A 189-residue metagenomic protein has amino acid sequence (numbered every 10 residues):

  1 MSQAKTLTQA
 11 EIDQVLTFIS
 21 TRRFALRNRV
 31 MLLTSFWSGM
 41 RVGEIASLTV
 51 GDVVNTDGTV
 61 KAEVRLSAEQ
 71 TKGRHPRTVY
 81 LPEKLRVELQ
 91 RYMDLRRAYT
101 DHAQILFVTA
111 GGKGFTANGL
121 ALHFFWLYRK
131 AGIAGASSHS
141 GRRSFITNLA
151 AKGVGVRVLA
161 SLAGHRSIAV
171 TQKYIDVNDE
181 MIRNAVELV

Functional and structural regions predicted by a protein language model:
M1-V189: Conserved catalytic core of the tyrosine transesterase superfamily
